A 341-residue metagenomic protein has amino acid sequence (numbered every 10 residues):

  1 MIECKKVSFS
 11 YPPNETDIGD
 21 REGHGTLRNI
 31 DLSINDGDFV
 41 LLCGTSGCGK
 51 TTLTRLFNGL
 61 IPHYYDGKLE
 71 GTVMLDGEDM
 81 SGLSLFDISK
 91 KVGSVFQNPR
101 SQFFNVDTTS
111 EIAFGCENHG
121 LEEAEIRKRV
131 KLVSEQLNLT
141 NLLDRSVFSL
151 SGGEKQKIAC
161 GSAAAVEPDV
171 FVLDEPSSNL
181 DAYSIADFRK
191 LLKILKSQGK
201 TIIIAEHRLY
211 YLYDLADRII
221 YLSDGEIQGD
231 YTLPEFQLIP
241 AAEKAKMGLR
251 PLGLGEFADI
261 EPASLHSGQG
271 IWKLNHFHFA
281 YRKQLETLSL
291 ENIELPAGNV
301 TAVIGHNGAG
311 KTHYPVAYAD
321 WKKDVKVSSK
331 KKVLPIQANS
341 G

Functional and structural regions predicted by a protein language model:
T72-D87, S328-S340: ABC ATPase NBD Q-loop/coupling interface
A124-L142: Conserved ABC ATPase "signature" region
S146-L150, E154: Conserved ABC ATPase signature
I158-G161: Hydrophobic anchor residue at the start of the ABC signature
F171-D174: Catalytic Walker B motif of ABC-type/P-loop ATPase nucleotide-binding domains
A182-S184: Helix N-cap at the start of a conserved alpha-helix in ABC-type nucleotide-binding domains
E206-H207: H-loop/switch region of ABC-family ATPase nucleotide-binding domains
